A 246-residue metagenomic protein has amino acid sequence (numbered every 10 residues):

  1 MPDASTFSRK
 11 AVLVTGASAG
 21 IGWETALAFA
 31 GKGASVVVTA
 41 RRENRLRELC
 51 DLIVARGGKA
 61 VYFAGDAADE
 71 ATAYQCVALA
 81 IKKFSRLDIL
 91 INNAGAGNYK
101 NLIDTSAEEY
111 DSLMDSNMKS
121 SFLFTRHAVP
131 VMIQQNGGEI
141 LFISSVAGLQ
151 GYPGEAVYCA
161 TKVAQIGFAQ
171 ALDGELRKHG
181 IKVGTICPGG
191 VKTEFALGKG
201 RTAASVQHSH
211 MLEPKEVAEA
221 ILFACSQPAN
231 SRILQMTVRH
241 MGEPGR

Functional and structural regions predicted by a protein language model:
S18-A19: Conserved glycine-rich cofactor-binding loop
K32-L49: Conserved glycine-rich Rossmann-like NAD(P)H-binding loop of the short-chain dehydrogenase/reductase
E43-N44, A64-C76, A107: The beta1-alpha1 cofactor-binding region of Rossmann-like NAD(H)/NADP(H)-dependent oxidoreductases
N101-L102, E109-M114: Substrate-binding pocket helix/loop in short-chain dehydrogenase/reductase
T125, T161: Active-site helix of classical SDR
S145: Residue(s) in the substrate-gating loop at a strand-loop-helix junction that position the organic substrate next
I181, T185-I186, T193, S205-R246: C-terminal helical subdomain
